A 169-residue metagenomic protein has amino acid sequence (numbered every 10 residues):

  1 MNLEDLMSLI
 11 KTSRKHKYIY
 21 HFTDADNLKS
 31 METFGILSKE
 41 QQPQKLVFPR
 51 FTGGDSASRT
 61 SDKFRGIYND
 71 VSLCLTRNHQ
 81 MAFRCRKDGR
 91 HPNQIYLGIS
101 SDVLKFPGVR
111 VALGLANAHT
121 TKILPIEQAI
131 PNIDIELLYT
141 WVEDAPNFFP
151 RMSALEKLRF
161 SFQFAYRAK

Functional and structural regions predicted by a protein language model:
M1-S72, H79-K169: Active-site-proximal loop/hinge segments that shape catalytic or ion-binding/gating pockets
